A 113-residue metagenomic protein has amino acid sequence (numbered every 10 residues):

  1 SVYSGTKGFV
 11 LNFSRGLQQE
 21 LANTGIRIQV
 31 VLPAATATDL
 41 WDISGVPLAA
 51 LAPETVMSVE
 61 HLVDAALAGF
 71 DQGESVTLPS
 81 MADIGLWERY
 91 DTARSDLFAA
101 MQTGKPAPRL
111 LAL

Functional and structural regions predicted by a protein language model:
S1: Cytosolic ligand/metal-binding cores
T6: Active-site helix of classical SDR
V10, S14, V63: Short-chain dehydrogenase/reductase
G16-R27: Active-site-adjacent segment of SDR/Rossmann-fold oxidoreductases
N23, A37-P53: A glycine/serine/threonine-rich, flexible loop-to-helix segment that serves as the NAD(P) cofactor-binding "lid"
R27-A37: Conserved SDR Rossmann-fold cofactor-binding beta-strand/turn motif
V30-V31, V46-W87: C-terminal helical subdomain
A93-L113: Non-catalytic terminal and boundary segments that flank Rossmann-like NAD(P)-dependent oxidoreductase
